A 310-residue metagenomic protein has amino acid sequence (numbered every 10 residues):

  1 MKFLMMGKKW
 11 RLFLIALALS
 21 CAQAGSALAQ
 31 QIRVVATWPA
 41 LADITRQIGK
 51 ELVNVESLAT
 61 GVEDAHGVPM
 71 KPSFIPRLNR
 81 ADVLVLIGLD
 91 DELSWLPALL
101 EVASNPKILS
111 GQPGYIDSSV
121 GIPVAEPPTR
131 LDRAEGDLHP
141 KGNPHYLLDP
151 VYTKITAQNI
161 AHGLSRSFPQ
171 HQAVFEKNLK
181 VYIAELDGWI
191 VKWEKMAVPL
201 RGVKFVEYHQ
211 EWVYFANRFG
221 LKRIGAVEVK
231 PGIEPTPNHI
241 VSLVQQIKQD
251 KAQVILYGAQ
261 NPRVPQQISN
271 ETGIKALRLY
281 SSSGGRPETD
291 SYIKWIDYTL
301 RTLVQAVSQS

Functional and structural regions predicted by a protein language model:
M1-K8: N-terminal secretory signal peptides that target proteins for export/translocation
M5, S20-Q23, L109, A134: Intrinsically disordered, low-complexity segments enriched in small/polar residues
L12-A22: Bacterial N-terminal signal peptides
L28-S310: Extracytoplasmic metal-acquisition and chelation regions
